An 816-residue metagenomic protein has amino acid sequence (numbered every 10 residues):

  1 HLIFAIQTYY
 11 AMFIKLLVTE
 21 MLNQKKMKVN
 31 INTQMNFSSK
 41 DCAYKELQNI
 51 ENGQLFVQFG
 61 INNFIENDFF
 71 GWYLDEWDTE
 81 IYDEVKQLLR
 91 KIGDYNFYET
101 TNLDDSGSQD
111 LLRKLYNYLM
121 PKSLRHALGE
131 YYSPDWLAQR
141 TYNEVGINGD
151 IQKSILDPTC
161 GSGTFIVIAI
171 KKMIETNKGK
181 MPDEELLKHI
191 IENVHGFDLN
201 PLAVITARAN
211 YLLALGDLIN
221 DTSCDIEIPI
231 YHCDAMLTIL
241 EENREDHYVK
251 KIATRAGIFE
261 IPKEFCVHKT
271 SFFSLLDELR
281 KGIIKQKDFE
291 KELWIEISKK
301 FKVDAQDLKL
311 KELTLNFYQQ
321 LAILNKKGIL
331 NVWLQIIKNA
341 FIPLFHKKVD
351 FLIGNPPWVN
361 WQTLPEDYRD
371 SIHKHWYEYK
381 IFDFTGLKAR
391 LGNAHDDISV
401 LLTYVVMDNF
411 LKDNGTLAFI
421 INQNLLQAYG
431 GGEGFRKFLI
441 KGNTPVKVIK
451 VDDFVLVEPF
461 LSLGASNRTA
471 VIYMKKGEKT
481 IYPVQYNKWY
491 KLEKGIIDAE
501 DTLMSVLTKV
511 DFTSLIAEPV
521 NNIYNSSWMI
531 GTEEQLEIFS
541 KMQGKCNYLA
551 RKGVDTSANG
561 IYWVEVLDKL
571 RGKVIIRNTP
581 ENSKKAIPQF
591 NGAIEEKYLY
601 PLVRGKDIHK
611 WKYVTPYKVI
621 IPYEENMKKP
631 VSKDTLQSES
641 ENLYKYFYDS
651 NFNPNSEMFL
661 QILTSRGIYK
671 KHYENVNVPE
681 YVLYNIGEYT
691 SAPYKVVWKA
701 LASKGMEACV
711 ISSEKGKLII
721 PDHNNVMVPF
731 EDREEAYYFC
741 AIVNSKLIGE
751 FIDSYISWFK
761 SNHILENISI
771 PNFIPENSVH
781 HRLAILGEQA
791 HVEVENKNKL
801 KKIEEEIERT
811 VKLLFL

Functional and structural regions predicted by a protein language model:
H1, S108-S123, K180-L187, I323-V332 (+4 more regions): Active-site-adjacent bridging/hinge elements
H1-I170, F197-L202, C233-T238, K302-P365 (+6 more regions): Preference for the N-terminal adenyl/adenosyl cofactor-binding alpha/beta module
H1-Q7, D75-R113, K122, G386 (+2 more regions): Short, basic/polar, glycine-containing "phosphate-handling" surface segments that engage DNA
I6-Q24, N117, A209-G216, P601-G605 (+3 more regions): Short, hydrophobic/amphipathic alpha-helical patches that form generic packing surfaces within helical domains
W136-L137, V167, I174, L199 (+9 more regions): Signature of N6-adenine DNA methyltransferases within the class I
Q152-L156, V167-I337, L364-P365, W376-K380 (+2 more regions): Class I S-adenosyl-L-methionine-dependent methyltransferase module
N360, V400, V520-V779: Polybasic, glycine- and aromatic-enriched phosphate-binding surface used to engage nucleic acids
S769-L816: Non-catalytic DNA-recognition/assembly elements of restriction-modification systems
